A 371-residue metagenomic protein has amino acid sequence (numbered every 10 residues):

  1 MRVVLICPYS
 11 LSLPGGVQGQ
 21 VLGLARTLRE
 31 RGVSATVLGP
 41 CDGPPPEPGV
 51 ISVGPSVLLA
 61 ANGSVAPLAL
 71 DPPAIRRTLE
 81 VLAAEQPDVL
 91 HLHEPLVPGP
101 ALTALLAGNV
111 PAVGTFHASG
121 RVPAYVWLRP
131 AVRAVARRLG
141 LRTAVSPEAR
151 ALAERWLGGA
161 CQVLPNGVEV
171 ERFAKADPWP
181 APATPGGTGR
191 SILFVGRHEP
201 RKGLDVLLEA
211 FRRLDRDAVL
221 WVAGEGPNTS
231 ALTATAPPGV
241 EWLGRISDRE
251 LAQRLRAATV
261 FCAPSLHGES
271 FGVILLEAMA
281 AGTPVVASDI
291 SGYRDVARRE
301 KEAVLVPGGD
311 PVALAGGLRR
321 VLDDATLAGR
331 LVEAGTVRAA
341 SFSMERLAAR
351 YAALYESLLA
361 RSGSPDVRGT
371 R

Functional and structural regions predicted by a protein language model:
V4, P180-R212, W221: Conserved donor-binding/catalytic core segment of Leloir-type glycosyltransferases
C41, E148, G167: Carbohydrate-associated surface elements
A151-E154, V168-T188, A231: Acidic anion/phosphate-binding donor-loop and adjacent secondary structure in glycosyltransferase catalytic cores
S230-E250: Nucleotide-activated donor-binding/catalytic signature segment of Leloir-type glycosyltransferases, i.e., the conserved
R245-I246, R254-A258: Short alpha-helical donor nucleotide-sugar binding micro-motif in glycosyltransferases
R256-S270, T283: Acidic donor-binding loop of glycosyltransferase active sites
R299-E300, V304-P311, R320-T326: Conserved acidic donor-binding segment of nucleotide-sugar-dependent glycosyltransferases
L327-S341, A353: A short, well-ordered alpha-helix in the C-terminal region of glycosyltransferases
